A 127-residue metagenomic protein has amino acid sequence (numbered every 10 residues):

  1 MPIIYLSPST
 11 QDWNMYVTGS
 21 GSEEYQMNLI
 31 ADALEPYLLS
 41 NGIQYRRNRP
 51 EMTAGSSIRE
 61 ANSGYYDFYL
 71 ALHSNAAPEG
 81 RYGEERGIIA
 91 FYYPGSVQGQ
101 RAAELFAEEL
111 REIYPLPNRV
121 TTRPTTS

Functional and structural regions predicted by a protein language model:
P2-I4, Q11-N14, G21-S127: Active-site-proximal helix/loop segments of hydrolytic enzymes
